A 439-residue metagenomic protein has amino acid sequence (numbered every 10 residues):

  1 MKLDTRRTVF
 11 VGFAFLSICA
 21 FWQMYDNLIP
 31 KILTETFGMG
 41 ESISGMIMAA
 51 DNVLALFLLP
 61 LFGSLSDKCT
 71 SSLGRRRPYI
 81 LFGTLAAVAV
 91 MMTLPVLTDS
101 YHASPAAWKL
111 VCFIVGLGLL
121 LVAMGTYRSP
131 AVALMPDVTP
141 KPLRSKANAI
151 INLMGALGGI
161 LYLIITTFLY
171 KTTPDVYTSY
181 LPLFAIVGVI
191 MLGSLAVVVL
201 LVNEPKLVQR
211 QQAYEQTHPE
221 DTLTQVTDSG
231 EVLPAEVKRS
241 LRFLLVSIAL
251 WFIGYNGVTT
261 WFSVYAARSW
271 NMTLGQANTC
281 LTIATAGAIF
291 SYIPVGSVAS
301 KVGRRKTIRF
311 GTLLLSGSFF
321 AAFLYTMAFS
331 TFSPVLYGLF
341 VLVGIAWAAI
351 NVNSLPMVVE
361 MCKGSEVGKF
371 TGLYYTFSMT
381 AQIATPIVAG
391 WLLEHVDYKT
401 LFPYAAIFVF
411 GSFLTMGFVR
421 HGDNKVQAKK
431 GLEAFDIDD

Functional and structural regions predicted by a protein language model:
M1-R6, A103-S104, W108-G116, T126-L134 (+3 more regions): Intracellular loop-helix junctions on the cytosolic face of multi-pass helical membrane proteins
N27-S42, T260-A277: Short amphipathic helix-loop junctions that connect adjacent transmembrane helices in Major Facilitator Superfamily/SLC
E41-S42, K141-I151, L274-G275, C362-Y374: Loop-to-transmembrane helix entry/capping segments in MFS-fold secondary transporters and related SLC/MFSD carriers
F57-S72, S291-R304, L393: Helix-to-loop junctions at the C-terminal end of transmembrane segments in multipass secondary transporters
K68-T84, K301-L313: Cytoplasmic membrane-interface "Motif A"-like loop-to-helix N-cap segments of 12-TM Major Facilitator Superfamily
L81-A106, L314-S330: C-terminal ends and interior cores of transmembrane alpha-helices in multi-pass membrane transporters/permeases
T126-T139, A349-K363: Intracellular juxtamembrane helix-capping segments at the cytosolic ends of symmetry-related transmembrane helices
K306-N351: C-terminal transmembrane helical hairpin of 12-TM major facilitator-type secondary transporters
